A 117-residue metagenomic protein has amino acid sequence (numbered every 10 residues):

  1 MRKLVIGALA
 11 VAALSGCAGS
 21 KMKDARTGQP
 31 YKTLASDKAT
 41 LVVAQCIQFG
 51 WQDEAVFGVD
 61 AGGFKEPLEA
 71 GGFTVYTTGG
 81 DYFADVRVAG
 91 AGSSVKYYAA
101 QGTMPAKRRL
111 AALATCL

Functional and structural regions predicted by a protein language model:
R2-A8: Sec-dependent signal peptide recognition, specifically the positively charged N-region followed immediately by
V11-P30: Bacterial Sec signal peptide processing site at the extreme N-terminus
Q29-S36, K96-G102: Second-shell loop/turn segments in exported
K32-T74: Post-signal-peptide N-terminal segment of Sec-exported extracytoplasmic proteins
T40, A44, Q48, F83 (+1 more regions): Extracytoplasmic/secreted envelope proteins and their assembly/folding machinery, especially bacterial periplasmic
L68-Q101: Mid-chain, structured segments of secreted extracytoplasmic proteins
S94-L117: C-terminal partner/receptor-binding element of secreted or periplasmic proteins
